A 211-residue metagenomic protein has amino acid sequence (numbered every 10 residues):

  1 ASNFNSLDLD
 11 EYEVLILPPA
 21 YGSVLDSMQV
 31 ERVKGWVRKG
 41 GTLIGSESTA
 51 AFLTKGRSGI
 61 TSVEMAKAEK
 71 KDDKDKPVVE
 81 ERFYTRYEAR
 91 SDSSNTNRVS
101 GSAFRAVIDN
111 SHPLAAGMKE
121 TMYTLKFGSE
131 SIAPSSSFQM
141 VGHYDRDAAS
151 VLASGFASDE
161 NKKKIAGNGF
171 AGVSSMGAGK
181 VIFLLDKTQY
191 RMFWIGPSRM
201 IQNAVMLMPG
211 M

Functional and structural regions predicted by a protein language model:
A1, P113, K119-T124, S137 (+1 more regions): Extracellular ligand-binding/catalytic regions of CAZymes and related secreted enzymes and adhesion modules
A1-S62, A68-K74, R191: Helical hinge/lid and interdomain linker segments adjacent to catalytic or ligand-binding clefts that mediate domain
S2-S6, E31-V33, D92, S102-A103 (+3 more regions): Generic recognition of flexible, low-complexity loop/linker segments
I16, G45, R105, T124 (+1 more regions): Structured core elements
I16-A20, K34-V37, S62-A66, Y123-K126 (+3 more regions): Short, low-complexity, polar/charged sequence segments that are solvent-exposed and flexible
S23, L43, S100-F104, I108 (+1 more regions): Hydrophobic alpha-helical scaffolding
S48, N110, F170: Residues that flank catalytic or metal-binding motifs in active/ligand-binding sites
S58-A153: An acidic, glycine-rich "communication" segment
